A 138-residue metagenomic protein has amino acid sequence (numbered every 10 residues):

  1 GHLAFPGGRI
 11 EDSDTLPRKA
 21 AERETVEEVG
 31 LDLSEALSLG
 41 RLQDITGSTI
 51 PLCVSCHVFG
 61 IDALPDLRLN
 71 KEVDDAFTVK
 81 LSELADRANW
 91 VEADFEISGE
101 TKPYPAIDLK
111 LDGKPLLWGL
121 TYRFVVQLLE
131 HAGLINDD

Functional and structural regions predicted by a protein language model:
G1-I10: Short, His- and charge-rich active-site/binding loops that engage polyanionic ligands
R9-G113, L117, V126-D138: Unchanged
T121: NAD(P)-dependent dehydrogenases' Rossmann-like dinucleotide-binding region
